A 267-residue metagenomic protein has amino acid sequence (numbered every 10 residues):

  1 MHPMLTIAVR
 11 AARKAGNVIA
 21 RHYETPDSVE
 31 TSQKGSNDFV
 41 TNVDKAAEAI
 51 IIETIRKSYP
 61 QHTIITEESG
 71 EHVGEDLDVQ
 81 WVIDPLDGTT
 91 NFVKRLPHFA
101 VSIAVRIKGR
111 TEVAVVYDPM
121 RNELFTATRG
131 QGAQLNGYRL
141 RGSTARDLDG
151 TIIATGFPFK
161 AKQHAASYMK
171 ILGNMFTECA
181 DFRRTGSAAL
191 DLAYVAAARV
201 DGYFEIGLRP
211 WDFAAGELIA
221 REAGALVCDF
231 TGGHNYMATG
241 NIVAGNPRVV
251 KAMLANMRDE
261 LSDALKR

Functional and structural regions predicted by a protein language model:
M1-L86, L226, R248, A255 (+1 more regions): N-terminal subdomain of lithium-sensitive/metallo-dependent phosphomonoesterases centered on the IMPase/IPPase/PAP
M1-R10, M169-F176, L190-R267: Oxyanion/phosphate-interacting regions
I19, D44, I55, T89 (+6 more regions): Residue-level signal for inorganic ion chemistry
P26, F99, A127-Q131, R221: A short, compositionally biased
T31-S32, R56, E71-G74, V116 (+3 more regions): Short secondary-structure boundary/capping segments
T63, V113, I152, D201-G202: Short, Asp-centered acidic motifs that coordinate Mg2+ and/or phosphate in catalytic or ligand-binding sites
L77-R121: Glycine-rich active-site/cofactor-binding loop and its immediate structural neighborhood
A104-L192, T239-R267: Acidic beta-strand-loop-alpha-helix segment within the catalytic core of divalent metal-dependent phosphate-processing
